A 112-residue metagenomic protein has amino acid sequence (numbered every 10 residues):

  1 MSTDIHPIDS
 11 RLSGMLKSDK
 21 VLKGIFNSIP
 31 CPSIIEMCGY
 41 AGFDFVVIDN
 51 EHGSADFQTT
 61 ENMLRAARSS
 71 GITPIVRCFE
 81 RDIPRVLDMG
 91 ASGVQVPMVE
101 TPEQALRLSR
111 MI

Functional and structural regions predicted by a protein language model:
M1-I112: Expand to "…catalyze enediolate/carbanion chemistry for C-C bond making/breaking, isomerization, decarboxylation
